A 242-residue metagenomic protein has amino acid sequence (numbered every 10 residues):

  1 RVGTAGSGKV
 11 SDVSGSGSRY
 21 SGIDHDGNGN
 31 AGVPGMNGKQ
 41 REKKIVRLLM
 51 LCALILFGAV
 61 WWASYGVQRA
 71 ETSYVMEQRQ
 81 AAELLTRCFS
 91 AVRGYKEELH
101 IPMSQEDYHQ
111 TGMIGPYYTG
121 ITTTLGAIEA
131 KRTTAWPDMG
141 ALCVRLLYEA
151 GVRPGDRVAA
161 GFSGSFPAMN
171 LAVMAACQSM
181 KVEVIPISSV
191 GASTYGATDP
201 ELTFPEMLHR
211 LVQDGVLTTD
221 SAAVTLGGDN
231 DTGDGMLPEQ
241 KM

Functional and structural regions predicted by a protein language model:
V33-K44: Short, Lys/Arg-rich N-terminal segment immediately upstream of the first membrane anchor
R47-A63: Hydrophobic membrane-insertion alpha-helices, especially the h-region of bacterial N-terminal signal peptides
G66-Q80: Ser/Thr/Pro/Gly-rich low-complexity linker/stalk segments immediately outside membranes or between
R79-W136: N-terminal, Lys/Arg-enriched amphipathic/low-complexity engagement segments that precede the first folded domain
A130-C143, A150: N-terminal carbohydrate-binding/catalytic regions of secreted carbohydrate-active enzymes
D138, Y148-A150, D156-T203: Membrane-embedded segments
T203-M242: A substrate-binding/cap region within the structured catalytic cores of diverse enzymes
